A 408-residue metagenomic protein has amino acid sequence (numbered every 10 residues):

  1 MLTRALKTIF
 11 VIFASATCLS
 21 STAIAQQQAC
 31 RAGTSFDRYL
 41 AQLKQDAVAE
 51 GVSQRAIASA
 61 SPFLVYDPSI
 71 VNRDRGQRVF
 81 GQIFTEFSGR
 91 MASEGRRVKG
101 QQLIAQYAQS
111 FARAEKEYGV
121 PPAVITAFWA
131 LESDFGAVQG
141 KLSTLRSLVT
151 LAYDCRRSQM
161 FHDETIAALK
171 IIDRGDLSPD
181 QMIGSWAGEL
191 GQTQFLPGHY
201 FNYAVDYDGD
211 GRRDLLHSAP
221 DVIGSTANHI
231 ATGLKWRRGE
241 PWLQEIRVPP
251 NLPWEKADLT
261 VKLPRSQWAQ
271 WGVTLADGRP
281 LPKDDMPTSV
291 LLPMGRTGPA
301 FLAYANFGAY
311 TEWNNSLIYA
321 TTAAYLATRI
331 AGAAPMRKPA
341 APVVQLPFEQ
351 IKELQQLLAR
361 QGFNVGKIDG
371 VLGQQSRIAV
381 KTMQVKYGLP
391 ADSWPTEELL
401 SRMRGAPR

Functional and structural regions predicted by a protein language model:
M1-F10: Bacterial N-terminal signal peptides that target proteins for export
I9-S20: Bacterial N-terminal signal peptides
S21-A25: Sec/Tat signal peptide C-region and signal peptidase I cleavage site
Q26-E115: An acidic, Gly/Ser/Thr/Pro-rich helix-cap/linker signature
Q28-A29, Y304-L317, Y325-G370, A406-R408: Acidic, Ser/Thr/Pro/Gly-enriched interdomain connector segments
F84-A231, W242: Acidic/His-rich structured neighborhood in mature extracellular/periplasmic domains
P179, W186-G191, L196-E312, K338: Flexible, glycine-rich surface segments
V344-I351, A359-M403: Short acidic, glycine/serine/threonine-rich helix-capping segments at coil-helix boundaries
